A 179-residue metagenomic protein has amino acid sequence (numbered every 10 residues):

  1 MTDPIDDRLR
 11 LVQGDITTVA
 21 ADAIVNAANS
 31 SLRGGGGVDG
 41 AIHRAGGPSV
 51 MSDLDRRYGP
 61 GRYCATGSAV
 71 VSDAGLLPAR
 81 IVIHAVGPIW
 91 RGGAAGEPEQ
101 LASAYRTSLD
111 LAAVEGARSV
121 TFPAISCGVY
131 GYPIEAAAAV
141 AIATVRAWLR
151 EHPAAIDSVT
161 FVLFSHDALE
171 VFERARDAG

Functional and structural regions predicted by a protein language model:
M1-G179: Macrodomain-like recognition of ADP-ribose-binding/processing modules
